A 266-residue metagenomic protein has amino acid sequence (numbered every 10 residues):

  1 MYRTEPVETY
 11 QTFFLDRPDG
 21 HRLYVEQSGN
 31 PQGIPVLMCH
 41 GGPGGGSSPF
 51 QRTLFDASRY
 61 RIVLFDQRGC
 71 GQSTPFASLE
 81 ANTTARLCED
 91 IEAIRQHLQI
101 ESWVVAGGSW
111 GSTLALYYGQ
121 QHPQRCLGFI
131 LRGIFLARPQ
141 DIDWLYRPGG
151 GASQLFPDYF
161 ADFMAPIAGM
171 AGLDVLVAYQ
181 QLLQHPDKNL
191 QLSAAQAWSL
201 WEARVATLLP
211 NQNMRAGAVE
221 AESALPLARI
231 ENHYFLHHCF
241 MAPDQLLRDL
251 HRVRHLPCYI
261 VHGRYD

Functional and structural regions predicted by a protein language model:
M1-F14: An N-terminal hydrophobic leader/cap segment in hydrolases
F14-P75, R95: Conserved HGGG/HGGXW glycine-rich cap/lid loop of the alpha/beta-hydrolase fold
T74-C88, Q140-D143, R147-G149: Catalytic nucleophile-loop/oxyanion-hole region of alpha/beta-hydrolase and closely related hydrolase-like folds
A85-W103: Conserved acidic catalytic loop of the alpha/beta-hydrolase fold
E101-D143: Conserved hydrolase catalytic core segment
W144, G149-D249, L256: Alpha/beta-hydrolase
V253, I260-H262: Short beta-strand/loop motif that positions the catalytic acidic residue of the alpha/beta-hydrolase fold
R264-D266: Acidic beta-to-alpha connecting loop that harbors the catalytic carboxylate
